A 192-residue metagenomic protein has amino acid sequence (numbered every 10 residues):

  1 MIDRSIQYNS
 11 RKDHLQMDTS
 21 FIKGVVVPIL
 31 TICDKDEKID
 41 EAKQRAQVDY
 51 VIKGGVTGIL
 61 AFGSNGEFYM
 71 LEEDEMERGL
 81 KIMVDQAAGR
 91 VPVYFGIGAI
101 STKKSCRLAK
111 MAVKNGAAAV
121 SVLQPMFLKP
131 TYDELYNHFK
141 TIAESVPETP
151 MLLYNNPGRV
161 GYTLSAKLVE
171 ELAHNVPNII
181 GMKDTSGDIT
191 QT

Functional and structural regions predicted by a protein language model:
D3-Q16: Short, Lys/Arg-enriched N-terminal segments with co-localized hydrophobic residues within the first ~10-30 amino acids
Q7-N9, S20, I59, P177 (+1 more regions): Compositionally biased, low-complexity repeat tracts
N9-K12, I52, A143, D188: Intrinsically disordered, low-complexity segments enriched in polar/charged small residues
D18-V27, I32-T163, V169: Active-site beta->alpha loop and helix N-cap motifs at the rims of alpha/beta catalytic domains
S145, P157-T192: Catalytic alpha/beta core domains of metabolic enzymes, predominantly
